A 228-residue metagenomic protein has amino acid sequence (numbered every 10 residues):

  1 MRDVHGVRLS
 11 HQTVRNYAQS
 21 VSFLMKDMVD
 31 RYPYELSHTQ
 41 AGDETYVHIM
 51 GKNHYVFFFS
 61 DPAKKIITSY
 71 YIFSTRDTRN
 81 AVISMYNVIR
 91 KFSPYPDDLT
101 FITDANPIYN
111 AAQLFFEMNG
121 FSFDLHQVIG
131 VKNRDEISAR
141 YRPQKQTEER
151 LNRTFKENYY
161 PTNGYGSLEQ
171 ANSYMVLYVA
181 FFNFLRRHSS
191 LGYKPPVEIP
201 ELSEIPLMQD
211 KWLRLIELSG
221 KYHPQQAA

Functional and structural regions predicted by a protein language model:
R2-T13: Short, basic interhelical loop/turn and adjoining N-cap of the next helix at nucleic-acid- or acidic-partner-contacting
R8, N16-E35: Short, basic alpha-helical nucleic acid-contact segments in DNA-binding proteins and DNA transaction factors
Q19-S20, Y70-P94: Active-site beta-loop-alpha junctions of metal-dependent nucleic acid enzymes, especially the RNase H-like/DDE
E35-I49, F58-S60, T103: Two-metal-ion RNase H-like nuclease active-site motif
D98-D104: Short glycine-rich phosphate-binding loop at a beta-alpha junction
A105-N106, N110-Y165: Helix-centered, glycine/charged polyanion-binding patches within enzymatic domains that contact phosphate-containing
R140, P161-A228: C-terminal domain-tail junction helix/linker
